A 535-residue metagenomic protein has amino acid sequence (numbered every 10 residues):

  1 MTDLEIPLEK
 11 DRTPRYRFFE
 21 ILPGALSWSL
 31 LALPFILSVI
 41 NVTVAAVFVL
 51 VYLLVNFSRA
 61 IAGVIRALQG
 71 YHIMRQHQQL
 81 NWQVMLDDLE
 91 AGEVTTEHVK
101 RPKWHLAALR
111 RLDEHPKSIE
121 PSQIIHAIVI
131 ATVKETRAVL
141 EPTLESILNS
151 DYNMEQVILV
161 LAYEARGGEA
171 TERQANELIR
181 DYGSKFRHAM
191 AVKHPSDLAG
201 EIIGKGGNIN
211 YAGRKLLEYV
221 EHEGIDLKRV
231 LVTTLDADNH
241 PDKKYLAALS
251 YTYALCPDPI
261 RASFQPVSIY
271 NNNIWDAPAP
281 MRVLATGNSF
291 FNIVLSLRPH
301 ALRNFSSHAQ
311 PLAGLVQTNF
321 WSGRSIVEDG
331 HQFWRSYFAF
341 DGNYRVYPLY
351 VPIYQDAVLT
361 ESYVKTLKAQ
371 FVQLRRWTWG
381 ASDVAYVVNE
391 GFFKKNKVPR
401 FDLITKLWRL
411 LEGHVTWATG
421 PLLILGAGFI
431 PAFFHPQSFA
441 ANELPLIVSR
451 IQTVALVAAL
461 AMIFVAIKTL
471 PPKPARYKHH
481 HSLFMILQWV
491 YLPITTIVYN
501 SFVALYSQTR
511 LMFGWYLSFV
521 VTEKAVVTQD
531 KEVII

Functional and structural regions predicted by a protein language model:
M1-P116, I463-V465, T495, Y499-F513 (+2 more regions): N-terminal membrane-anchoring/stem segments of glycan-assembly enzymes
T2-L8, N153-G167, N442-V457: Long, acidic, intrinsically disordered low-complexity segments
I6-S27, L106-L140, I202, K395-L422 (+1 more regions): Loop-to-transmembrane boundary segments
L30-G70, W408-F513: Membrane-embedded multi-pass helical conduit in multi-pass membrane proteins, especially envelope-biosynthetic
Q69-L80, G224, Y386-F393, I430 (+2 more regions): Structured alpha-helical bundle/scaffold domains in large eukaryotic membrane-trafficking regulators
H72-S382, I535: Internal catalytic domains of large membrane-associated glycosyltransferases
Y337-L422, G426-A440, T496: C-terminal catalytic/acceptor-binding lobe
V358, V364-K365, A369, Q373 (+2 more regions): Membrane-proximal soluble regions of multi-pass membrane proteins
